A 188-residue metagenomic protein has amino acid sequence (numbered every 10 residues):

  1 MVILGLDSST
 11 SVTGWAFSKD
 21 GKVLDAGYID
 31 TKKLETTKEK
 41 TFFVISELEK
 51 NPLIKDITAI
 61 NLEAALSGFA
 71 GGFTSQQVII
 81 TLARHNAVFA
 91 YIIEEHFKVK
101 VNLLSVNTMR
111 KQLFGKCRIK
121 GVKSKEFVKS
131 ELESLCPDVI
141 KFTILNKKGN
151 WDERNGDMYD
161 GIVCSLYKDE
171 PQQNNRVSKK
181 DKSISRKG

Functional and structural regions predicted by a protein language model:
M1-G188: Phosphate- and other anionic-substrate recognition elements at nucleic-acid/protein interfaces
